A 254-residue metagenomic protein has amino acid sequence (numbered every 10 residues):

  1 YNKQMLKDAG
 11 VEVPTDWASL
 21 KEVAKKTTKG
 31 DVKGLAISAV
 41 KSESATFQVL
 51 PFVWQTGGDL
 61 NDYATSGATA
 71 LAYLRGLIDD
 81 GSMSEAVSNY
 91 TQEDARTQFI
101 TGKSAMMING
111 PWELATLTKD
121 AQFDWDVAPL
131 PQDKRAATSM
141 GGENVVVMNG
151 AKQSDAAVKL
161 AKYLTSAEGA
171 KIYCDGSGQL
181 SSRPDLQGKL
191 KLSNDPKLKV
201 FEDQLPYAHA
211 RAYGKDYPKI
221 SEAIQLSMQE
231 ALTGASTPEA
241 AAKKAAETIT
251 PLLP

Functional and structural regions predicted by a protein language model:
Y1-V13, S38-L60, M140-V146, I220-Q229: Periplasmic solute-binding protein
K7, D203-P254: Conserved C-terminal helix/tail region of periplasmic/extracytoplasmic solute-binding proteins
T15-E22, A86-I100: Short helix-initiation/N-cap motifs at beta->coil->alpha
L20, T27, L50-V53, T97-G102: Hydrophobic residues within well-ordered alpha-helices
V23-T28, L60-S88: Glycine-centered hinge/linker elements that transmit conformational signals in sensory and ligand-binding systems
S38, Q92, N109-L114: Beta->alpha turn/N-cap motifs
I78, A105-G110, D126-A128: Paired acidic/hydrophobic, glycine-rich loop segments that form the ligand-binding mouth/hinge of periplasmic-binding
G110-D124, P131-L226: C-terminal lobe and pocket-closing loops of periplasmic/extracytoplasmic Venus-flytrap solute-binding proteins
